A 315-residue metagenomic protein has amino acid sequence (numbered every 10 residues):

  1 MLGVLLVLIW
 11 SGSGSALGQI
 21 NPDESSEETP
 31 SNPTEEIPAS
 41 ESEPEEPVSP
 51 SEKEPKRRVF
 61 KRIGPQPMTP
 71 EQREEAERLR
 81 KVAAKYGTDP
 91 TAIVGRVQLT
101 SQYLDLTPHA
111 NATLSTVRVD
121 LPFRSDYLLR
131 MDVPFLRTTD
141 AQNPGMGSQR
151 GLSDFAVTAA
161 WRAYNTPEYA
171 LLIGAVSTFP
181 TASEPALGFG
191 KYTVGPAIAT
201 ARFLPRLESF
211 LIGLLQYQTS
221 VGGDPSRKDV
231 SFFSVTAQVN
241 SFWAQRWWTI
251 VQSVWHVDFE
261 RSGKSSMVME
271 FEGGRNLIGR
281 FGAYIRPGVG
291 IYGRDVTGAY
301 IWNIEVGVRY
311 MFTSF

Functional and structural regions predicted by a protein language model:
L2-G12: Bacterial N-terminal signal peptides
S13-G18: Sec/Tat signal peptide C-region and signal peptidase I cleavage site
I20-F315: Transmembrane beta-barrel domains of Gram-negative outer membranes and organellar outer membranes
